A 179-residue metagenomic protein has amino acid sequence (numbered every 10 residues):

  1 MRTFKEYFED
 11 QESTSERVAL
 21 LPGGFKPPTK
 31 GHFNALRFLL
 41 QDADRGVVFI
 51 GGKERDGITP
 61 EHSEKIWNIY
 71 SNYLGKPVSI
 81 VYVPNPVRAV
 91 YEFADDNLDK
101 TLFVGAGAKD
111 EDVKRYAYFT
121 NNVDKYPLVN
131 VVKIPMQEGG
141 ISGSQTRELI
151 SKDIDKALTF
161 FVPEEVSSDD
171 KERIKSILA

Functional and structural regions predicted by a protein language model:
R2-A179: Nucleotidyltransferase catalytic core that binds NTPs
